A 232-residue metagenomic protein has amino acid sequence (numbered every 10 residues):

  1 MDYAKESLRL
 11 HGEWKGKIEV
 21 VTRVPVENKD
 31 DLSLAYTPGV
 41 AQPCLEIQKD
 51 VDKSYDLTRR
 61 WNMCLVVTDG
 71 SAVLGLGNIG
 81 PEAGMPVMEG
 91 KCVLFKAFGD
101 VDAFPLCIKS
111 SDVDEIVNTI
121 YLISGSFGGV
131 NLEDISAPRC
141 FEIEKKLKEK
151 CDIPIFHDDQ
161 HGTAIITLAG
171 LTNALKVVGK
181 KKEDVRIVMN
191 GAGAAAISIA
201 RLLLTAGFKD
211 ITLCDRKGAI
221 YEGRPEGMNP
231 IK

Functional and structural regions predicted by a protein language model:
M1-I155: N-terminal ligand-binding/catalytic initiation module
L74, P81-G99, H157, H161-K232: Glycine-rich phosphate/diphosphate-binding loop of Rossmann-like nucleotide-binding domains
